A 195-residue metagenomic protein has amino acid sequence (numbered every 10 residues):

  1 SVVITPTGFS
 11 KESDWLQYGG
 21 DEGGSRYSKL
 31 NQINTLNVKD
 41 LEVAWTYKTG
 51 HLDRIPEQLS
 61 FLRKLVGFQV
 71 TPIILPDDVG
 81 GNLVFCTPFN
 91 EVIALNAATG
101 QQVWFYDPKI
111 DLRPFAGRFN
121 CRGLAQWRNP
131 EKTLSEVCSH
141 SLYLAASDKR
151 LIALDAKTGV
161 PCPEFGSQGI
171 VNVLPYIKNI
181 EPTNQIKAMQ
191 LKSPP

Functional and structural regions predicted by a protein language model:
V3-R63, G67, Q101-R113, V160-N184: Aromatic (tryptophan-biased) beta-strands that constitute blades/sheets of beta-rich domains
W15-G19, R63-E91, A116-R150, I186-P195: Repeat-blade elements of multi-bladed beta-propeller folds
G24-S25, V92-I93, I152: Flexible loop/turn segments at secondary-structure boundaries
V92-L95, Q101-Q102: Aromatic-anchored glycine-rich loop motif in surface-exposed flexible loops
D148, G159-V160: Beta-rich strand-turn-strand
